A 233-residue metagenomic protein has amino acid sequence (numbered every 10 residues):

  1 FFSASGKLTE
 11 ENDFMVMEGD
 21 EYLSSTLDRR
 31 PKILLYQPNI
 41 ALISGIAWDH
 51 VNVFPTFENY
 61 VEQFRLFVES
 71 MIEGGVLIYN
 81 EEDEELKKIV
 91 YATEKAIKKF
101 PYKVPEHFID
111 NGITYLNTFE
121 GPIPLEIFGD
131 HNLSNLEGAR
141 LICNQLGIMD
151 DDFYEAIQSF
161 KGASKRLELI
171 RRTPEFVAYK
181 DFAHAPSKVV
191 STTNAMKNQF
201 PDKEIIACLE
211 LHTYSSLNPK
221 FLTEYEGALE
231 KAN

Functional and structural regions predicted by a protein language model:
F1-S3: Short beta-strand-centered segment that lines the nucleotide-binding/catalytic pocket of NTP-utilizing
K7-E11: Conserved motor-coupling elements within RecA-like helicase/translocase cores
F14-T26, A178-H184: Switch II (G3) loop of P-loop NTPases
V16, Q37-A178, D202-K203, E230: Acidic, Mg2+-coordinating active-site environments of NTP-dependent enzymes
Y22-Q37, S187-K197: Switch II of P-loop NTPase G domains
T26-D28, N52-E58, S216-N218: Glycine/threonine-rich flexible loop motifs
G162-K165, K180-V190: Glycine-rich phosphate/pyrophosphate-binding beta-alpha loops
A163, V190, N194-N233: Active-site beta-alpha connecting loops in nucleotide-dependent enzymes
